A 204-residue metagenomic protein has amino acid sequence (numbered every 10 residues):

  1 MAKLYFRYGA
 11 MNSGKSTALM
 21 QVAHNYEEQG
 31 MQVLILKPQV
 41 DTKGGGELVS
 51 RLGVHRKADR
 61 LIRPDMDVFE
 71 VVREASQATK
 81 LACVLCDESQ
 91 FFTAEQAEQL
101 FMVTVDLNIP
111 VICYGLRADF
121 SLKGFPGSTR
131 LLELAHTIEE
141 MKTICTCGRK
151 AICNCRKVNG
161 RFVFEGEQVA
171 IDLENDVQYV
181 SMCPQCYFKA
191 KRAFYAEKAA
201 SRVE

Functional and structural regions predicted by a protein language model:
M1-A75, D119-R130, E140-T143, V163-E165 (+1 more regions): Conserved P-loop
V22, E95-V103, G127: A short acidic, amphipathic alpha-helical/loop segment
E28, V105-D106: Residues at the C-terminal ends
K80-C83, D106-G115: Loop/turn-to-beta-strand initiation segments
E88, L116: Walker B catalytic acidic pair
F91-F92: Residues immediately C-terminal
H136, K142-F162: Conserved AAA+ ATPase core "coupling" helix
